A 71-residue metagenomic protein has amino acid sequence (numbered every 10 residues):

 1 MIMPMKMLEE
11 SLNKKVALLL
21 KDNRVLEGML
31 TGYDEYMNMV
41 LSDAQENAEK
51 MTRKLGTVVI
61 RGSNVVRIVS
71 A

Functional and structural regions predicted by a protein language model:
M1-A71: Conserved RNA-binding domains used in RNP assembly and mRNA/RNA metabolism
